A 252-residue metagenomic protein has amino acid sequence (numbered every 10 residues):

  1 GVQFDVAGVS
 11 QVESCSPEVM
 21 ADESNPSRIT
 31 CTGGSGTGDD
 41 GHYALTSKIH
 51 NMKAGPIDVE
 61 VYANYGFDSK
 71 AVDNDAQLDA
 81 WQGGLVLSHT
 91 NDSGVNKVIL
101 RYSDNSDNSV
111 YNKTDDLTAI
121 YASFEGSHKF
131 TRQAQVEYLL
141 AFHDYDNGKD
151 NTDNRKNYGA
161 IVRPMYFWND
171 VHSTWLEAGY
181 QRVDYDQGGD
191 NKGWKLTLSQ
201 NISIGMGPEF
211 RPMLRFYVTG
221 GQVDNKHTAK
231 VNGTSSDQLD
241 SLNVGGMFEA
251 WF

Functional and structural regions predicted by a protein language model:
G1-A63, V218-V223: Outer membrane beta-barrel
E18-G36, A71-D73, S109-N112, N147-D150 (+2 more regions): Extracellular loop and loop/strand-boundary signature of outer-membrane beta-barrel proteins
L45-Y185, K192-L196: Detector for outer-membrane/organellar transmembrane beta-barrel domains, recognizing the amphipathic beta-strand
Q181-Y185, G205, G220-N225: Short Gly/Pro-enriched loop/turn and capping motifs at secondary-structure junctions
K192-W194, L198-S199, M213, Y217-G221: A contiguous, mid-protein "functional segment" used to position or interact with cofactors/ions or partner subunits
L198, F210, S236-F252: Outer-membrane beta-barrel "beta-signal"
I204-R215: Outer-membrane beta-barrel biogenesis signature
R215-G233: Internal helix-turn-beta structural module
